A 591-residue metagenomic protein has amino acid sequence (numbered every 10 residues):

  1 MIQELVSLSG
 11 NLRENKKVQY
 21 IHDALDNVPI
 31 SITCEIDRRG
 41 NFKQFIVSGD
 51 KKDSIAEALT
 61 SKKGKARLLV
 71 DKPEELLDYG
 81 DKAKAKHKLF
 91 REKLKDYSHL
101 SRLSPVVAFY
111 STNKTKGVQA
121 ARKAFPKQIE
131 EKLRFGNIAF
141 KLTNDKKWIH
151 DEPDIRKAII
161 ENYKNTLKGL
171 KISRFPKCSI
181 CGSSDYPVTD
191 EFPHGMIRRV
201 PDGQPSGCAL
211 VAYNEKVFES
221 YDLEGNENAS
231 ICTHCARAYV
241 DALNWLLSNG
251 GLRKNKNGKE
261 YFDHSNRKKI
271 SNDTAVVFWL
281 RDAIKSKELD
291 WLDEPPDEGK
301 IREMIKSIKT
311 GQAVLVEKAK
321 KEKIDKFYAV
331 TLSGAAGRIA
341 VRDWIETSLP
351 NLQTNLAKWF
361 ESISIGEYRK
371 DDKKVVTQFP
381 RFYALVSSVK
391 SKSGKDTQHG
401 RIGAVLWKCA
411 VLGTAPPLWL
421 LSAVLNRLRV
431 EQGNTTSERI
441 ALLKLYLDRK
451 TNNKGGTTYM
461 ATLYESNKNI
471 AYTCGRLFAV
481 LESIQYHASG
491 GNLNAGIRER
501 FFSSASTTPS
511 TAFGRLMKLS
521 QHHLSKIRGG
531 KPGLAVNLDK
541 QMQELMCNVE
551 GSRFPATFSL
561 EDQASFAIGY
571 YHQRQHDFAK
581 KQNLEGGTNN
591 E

Functional and structural regions predicted by a protein language model:
M1-G169, D185-E591: Extended alpha-helical scaffolding segments
F175: Residues immediately within or flanking Cys/His clusters that coordinate Zn2+ in small zinc-binding modules
C181: Short Cys/His-rich metal-coordination motifs, predominantly Zn2+-binding knuckles/fingers
